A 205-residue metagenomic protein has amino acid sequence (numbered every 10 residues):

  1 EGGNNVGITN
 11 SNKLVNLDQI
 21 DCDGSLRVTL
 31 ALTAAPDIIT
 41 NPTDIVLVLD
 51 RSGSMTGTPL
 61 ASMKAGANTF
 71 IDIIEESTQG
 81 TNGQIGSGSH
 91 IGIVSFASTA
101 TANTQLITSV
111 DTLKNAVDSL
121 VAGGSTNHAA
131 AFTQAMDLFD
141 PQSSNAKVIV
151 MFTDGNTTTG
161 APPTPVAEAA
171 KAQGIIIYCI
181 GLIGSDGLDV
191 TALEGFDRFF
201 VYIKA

Functional and structural regions predicted by a protein language model:
G2-V46, R51-A61: Acidic, polar low-complexity linker/tail segments
N10-L17, K64, K114, K147 (+1 more regions): A general lysine-centric signal
L14-Q19, T78, V117-V121, A129: A fold-level detector for beta-propeller and closely related beta-sheet-rich head/sensor domains
D18-I20, A35-I39, D72-G86, M136-N145 (+2 more regions): Surface-exposed acidic, glycine-flexible loop patches that form ligand/cofactor-binding and adhesion interfaces
P36-Q105, F132, V148-T153, Y178-G184: Von Willebrand factor
T56-S62, S119-T126, A130, Q134-D137 (+2 more regions): VWA/integrin I-like adhesion module and closely mimicked acidic/polar interface patches used
N68, K114-V117, M136: Heptad-repeat amphipathic alpha-helical coiled-coil interaction surface used for oligomerization/assembly
L106-D111, L193-F196: Short, flexible, mixed-charge acidic loops at enzyme active sites
